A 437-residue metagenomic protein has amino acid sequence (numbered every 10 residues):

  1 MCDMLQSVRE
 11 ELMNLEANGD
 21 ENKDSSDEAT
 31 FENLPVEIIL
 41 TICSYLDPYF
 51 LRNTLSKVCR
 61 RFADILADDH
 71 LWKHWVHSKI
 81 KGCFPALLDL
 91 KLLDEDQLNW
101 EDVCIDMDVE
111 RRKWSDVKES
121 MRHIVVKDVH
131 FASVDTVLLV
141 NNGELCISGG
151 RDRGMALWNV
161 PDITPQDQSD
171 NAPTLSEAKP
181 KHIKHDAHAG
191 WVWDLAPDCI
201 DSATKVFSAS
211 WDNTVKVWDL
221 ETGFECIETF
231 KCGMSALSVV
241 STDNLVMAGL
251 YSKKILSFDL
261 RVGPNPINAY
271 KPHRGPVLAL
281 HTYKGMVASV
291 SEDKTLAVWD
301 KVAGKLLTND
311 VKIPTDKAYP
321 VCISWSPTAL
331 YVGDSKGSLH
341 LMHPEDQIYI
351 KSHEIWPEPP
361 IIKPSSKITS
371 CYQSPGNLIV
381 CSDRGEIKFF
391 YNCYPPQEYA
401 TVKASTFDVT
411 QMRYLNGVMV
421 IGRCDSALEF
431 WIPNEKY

Functional and structural regions predicted by a protein language model:
C2-S44, Y49-L138, N142-E144, G149-K181: Intrinsically disordered, low-complexity acidic/Ser/Thr/Pro-rich linker and tail segments in large eukaryotic scaffolds
R52, G143-I147, S202-F207, E225-E228 (+9 more regions): Structural hallmark of WD40 beta-propellers
V125-V129, D167-E177, K181-A187, C226-K231 (+4 more regions): Short C-terminal beta-strands that terminate individual repeats in beta-propeller domains, predominantly WD40 blades
F131-L138, A189-P197, T229-T242, G275-H281 (+3 more regions): Canonical WD40 repeat/beta-propeller blade segments in eukaryotic WD-repeat proteins
G149-D152, A209-D212, G249-S252, V290-D293 (+3 more regions): Conserved strand-to-loop turn within each blade of WD40 beta-propeller repeats
M155-N159, A209, V215-D219, I255-D259 (+4 more regions): WD40-repeat beta-propellers
E228-N309, I313, A318-I323, P327-A329: Solenoidal tandem-repeat scaffolds enriched in leucines and small polar residues
T410-Y437: Blade-level signature of beta-propeller repeat domains, shared across WD40, Kelch, NHL, RCC1 and BNR/Asp-box propellers
